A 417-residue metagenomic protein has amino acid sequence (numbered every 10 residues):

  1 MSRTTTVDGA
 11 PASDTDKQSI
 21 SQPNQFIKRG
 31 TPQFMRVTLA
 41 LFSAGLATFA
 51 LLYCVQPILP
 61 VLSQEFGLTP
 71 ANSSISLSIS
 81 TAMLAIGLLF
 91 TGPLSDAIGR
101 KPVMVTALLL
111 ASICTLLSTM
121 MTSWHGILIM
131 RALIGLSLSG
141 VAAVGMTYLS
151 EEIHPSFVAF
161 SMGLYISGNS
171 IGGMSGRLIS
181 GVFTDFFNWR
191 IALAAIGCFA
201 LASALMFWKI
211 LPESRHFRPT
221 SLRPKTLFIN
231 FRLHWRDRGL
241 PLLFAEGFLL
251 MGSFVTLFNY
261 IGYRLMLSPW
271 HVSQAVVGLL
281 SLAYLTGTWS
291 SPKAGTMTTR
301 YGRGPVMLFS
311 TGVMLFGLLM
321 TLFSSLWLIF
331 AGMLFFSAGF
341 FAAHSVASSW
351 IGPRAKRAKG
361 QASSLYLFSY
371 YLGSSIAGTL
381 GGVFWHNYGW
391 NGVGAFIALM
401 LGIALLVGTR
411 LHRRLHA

Functional and structural regions predicted by a protein language model:
Q22-T31, P212-F244: Juxtamembrane intracellular "pre-TM" segments in multi-pass secondary transporters
G67, G99, M120-G126, H154 (+1 more regions): Helix-breaking motifs and short loop linkers at transmembrane-helix boundaries and internal kinks in secondary membrane
I86-W124: Conserved MFS/SLC helix-loop-helix module at the cytosolic interface between two early adjacent transmembrane helices
L110, C114-L117, H125-L133, W327-F335: Paired small-residue
G126, P155, L164-K209: Helix-loop-helix hairpin linking two adjacent transmembrane segments in secondary transporters
M130-I171: Cytoplasmic helix-loop-helix junction between adjacent transmembrane helices in 12-TM secondary transporters
G304-A347: C-terminal transmembrane helical hairpin of 12-TM major facilitator-type secondary transporters
